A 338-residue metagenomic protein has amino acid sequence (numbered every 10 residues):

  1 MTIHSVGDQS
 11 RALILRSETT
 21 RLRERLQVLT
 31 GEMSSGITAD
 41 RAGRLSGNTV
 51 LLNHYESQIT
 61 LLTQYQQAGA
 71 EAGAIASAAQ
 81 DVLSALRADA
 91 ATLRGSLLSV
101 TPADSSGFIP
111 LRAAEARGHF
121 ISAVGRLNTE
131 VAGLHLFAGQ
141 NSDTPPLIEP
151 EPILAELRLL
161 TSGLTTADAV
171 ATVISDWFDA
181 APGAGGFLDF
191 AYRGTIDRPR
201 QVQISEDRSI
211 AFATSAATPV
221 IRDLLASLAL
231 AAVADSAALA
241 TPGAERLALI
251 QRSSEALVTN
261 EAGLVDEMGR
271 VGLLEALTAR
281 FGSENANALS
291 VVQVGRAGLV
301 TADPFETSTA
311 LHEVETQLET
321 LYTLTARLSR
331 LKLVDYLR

Functional and structural regions predicted by a protein language model:
M1-P145, S236-R338: Amphipathic alpha-helical polymerization modules
L26, T30-M33, I37, I121 (+1 more regions): Polar, low-complexity export/assembly segments characteristic of proteins that are secreted or assemble on the cell
